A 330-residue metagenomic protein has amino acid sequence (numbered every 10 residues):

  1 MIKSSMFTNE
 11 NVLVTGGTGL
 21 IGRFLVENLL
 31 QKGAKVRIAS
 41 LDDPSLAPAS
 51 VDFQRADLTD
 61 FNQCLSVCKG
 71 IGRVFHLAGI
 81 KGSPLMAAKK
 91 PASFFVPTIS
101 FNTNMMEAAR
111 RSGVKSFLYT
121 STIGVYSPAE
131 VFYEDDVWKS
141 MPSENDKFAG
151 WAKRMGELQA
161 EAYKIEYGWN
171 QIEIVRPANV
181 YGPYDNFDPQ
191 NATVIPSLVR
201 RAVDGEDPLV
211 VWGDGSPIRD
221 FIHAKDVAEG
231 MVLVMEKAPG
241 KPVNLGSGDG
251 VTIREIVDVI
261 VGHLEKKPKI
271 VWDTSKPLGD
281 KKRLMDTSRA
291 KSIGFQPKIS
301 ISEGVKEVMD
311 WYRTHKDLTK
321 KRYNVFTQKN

Functional and structural regions predicted by a protein language model:
S4, T8-K32: N-terminal Rossmann NAD(P)H-binding glycine-rich loop of SDR-like oxidoreductase domains
N28, S40, D204-N330: C-terminal substrate-binding subdomain of Rossmann-fold SDR/epimerase-dehydratase oxidoreductases
R55-P97, A108-R111: NAD(P)H-binding glycine-rich loop region in Rossmannoid oxidoreductase-like domains and their noncatalytic homologs
F95-I99, N145-E157, D188-P196, D220-F221 (+1 more regions): Short-chain dehydrogenase/reductase
T103-D146, E173: Conserved Rossmann-fold NAD(P)-dependent oxidoreductase catalytic core, especially the SDR/UDP-sugar
V125-S127, K147-F148, R176-V194, I218: Flexible, glycine-rich beta-alpha linker
E144-R176, V199-G205: Active-site Tyr-X1-5-Lys
